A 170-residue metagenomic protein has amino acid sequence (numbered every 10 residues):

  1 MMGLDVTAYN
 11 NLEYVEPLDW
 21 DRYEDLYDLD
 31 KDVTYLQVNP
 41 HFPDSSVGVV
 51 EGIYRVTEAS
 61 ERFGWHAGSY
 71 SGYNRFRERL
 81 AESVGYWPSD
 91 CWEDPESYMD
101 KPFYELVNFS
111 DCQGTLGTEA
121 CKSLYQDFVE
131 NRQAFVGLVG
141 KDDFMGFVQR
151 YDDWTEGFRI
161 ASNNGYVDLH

Functional and structural regions predicted by a protein language model:
M1-E156, I160-H170: Acidic (Asp/Glu-rich) sequence patches and key acidic residues that form negatively charged surfaces used
